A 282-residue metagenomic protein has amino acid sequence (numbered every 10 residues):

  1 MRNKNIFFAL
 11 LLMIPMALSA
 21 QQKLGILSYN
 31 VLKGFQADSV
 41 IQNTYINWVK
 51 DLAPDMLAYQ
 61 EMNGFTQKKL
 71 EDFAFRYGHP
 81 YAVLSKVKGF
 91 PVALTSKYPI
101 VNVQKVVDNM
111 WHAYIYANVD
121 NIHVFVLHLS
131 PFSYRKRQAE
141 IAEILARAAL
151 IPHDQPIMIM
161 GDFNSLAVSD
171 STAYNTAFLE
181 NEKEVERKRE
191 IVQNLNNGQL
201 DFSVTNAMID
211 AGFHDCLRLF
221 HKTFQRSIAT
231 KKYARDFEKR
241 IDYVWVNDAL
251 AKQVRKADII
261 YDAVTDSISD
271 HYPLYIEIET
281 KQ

Functional and structural regions predicted by a protein language model:
R2-N3, L18-F75, V92, K281-Q282: N-terminal, active-site-proximal structural segment of metallo-dependent hydrolase catalytic domains
N5-M16: Sec-dependent N-terminal signal peptides
K23-K33, N121-P131, M160: Active-site-proximal beta-strand elements of phosphoester/diester hydrolases
L32, N63, H128-S130, F163-L166 (+2 more regions): Catalytic metal-binding/acid-base residues of hydrolase active sites
L57-Q60, T95, M158-D162, D215-L219: Active-site neighborhood of phospho(di)ester-bond hydrolases with catalytic His/Asp-centered motifs
Y59-A139: Structured beta-strand-rich core segments of catalytic domains in phosphoester-bond hydrolases
K105-V106, L150-D154, S169-Q282: Metal-dependent phosphoester-hydrolase catalytic domains
E140-F163, V168, D201: His/acidic metal-ligating clusters that form di-metal
